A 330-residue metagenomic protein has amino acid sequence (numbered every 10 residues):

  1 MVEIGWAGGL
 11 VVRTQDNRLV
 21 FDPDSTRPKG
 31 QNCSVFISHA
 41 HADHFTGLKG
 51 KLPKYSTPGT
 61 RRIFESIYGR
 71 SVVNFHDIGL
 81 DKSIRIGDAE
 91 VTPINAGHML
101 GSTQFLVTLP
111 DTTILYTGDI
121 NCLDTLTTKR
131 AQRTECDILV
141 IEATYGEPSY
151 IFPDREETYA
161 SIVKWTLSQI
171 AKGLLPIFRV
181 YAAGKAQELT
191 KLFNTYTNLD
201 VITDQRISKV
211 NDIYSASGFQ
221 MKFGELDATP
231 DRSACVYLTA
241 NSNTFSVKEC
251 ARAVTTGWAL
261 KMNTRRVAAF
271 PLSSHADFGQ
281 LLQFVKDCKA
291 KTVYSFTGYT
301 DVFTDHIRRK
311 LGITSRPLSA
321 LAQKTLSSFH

Functional and structural regions predicted by a protein language model:
M1, G5-A7, R133, E147-E225 (+1 more regions): Binuclear metal-ion centers of metallo-dependent hydrolases, dominated by the metallo-beta-lactamase
V2-S34, A42-K172, G184, T195: His/Asp/Glu-rich metal-coordinating catalytic cores of metallo-dependent phosphodiesterases/hydrolases acting on
W6-G9, F21-R27, H39-D43, G59-I63 (+5 more regions): Short, polar loop motifs at secondary-structure junctions
V20, T92, L106, L115 (+5 more regions): Conserved beta-strand elements of the Class I
Q31-H39, G50-P58, G69-L80, D88-V91 (+4 more regions): Active-site regions of enzymes building and remodeling cell-envelope glycoconjugates
G50, P148, F152, L175 (+2 more regions): Residues at structural and domain junctions
T57, I78, T117, E142 (+4 more regions): Generic beta-sheet signal
A216-H330: C-terminal regulatory/interaction regions
